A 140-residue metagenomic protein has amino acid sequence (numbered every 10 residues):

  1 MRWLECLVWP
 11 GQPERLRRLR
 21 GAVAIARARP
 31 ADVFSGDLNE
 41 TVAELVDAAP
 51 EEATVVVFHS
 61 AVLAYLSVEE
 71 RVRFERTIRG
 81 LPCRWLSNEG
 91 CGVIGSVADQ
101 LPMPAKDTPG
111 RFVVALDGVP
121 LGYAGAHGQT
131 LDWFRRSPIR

Functional and structural regions predicted by a protein language model:
M1-S35, D47-P50, R136-R140: Class I S-adenosyl-L-methionine-dependent methyltransferase module
G36, F58-S60, N88: Generic beta-strand/beta-sheet core signal
D37-A49, R71: A short, acidic, amphipathic alpha-helical segment used as a generic capping/interface helix at domain edges
L38-E40, V62-A64, G92: Short, glycine-/Ser/Thr-/acidic-enriched flexible segments
T54-V55, C83: Conserved acidic residues
V55-V68: A short SAM/SAH-binding and catalytic strip from SAM-dependent methyltransferases
Y65-L116: C-terminal substrate-binding/active-site "lid" region of AdoMet-derived donor-dependent transferases
L101-R140: A cross-taxonomic marker for long C-terminal extensions/tails that follow the last structured domain
